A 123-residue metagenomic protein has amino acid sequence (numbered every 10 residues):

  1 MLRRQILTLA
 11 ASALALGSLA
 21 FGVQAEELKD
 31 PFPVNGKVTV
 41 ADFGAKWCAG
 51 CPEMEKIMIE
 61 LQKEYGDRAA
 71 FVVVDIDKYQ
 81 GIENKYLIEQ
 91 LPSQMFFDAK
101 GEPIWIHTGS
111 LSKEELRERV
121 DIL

Functional and structural regions predicted by a protein language model:
R3-T8: N-terminal export leaders
A10-S18: Bacterial N-terminal signal peptides
V23-V38: A short beta-strand-turn-helix
G36-T39, F43-W47, Q90: Short pre-active-site segment immediately N-terminal to redox-active cysteine/selenocysteine motifs in thiol-based
F43, Q62, D67-Q80: Thiol-based oxidoreductase modules, predominantly thioredoxin-like and allied folds used for disulfide exchange
F43-I57: Conserved redox-active cysteine motifs that mediate thiol-disulfide chemistry, especially di-cysteine Cys-X(1-2)-Cys
L87-M95: Structural micro-motif
D98-L123: Non-catalytic, surface beta->alpha helical segment in thiol-disulfide oxidoreductase systems
